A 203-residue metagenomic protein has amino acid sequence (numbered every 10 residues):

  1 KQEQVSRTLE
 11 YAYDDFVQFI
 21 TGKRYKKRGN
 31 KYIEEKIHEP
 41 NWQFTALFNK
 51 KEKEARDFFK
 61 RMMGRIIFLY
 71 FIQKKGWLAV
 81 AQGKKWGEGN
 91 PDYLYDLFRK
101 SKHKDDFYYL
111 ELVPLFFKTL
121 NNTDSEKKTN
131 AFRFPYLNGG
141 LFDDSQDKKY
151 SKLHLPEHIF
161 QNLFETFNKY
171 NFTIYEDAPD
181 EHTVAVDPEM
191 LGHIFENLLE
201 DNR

Functional and structural regions predicted by a protein language model:
K1-R203: Preference for the N-terminal adenyl/adenosyl cofactor-binding alpha/beta module
